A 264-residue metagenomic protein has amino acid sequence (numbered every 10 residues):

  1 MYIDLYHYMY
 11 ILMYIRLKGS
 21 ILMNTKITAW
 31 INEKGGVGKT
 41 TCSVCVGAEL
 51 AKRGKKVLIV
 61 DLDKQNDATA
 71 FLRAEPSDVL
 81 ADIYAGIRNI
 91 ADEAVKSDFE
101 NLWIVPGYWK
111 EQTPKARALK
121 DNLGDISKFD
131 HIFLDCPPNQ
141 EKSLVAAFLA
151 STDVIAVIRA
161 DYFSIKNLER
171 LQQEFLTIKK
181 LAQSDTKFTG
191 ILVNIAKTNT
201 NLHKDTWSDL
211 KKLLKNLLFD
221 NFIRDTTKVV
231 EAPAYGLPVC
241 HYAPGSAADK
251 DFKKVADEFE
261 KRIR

Functional and structural regions predicted by a protein language model:
Y2-R264: P-loop NTP-binding core
